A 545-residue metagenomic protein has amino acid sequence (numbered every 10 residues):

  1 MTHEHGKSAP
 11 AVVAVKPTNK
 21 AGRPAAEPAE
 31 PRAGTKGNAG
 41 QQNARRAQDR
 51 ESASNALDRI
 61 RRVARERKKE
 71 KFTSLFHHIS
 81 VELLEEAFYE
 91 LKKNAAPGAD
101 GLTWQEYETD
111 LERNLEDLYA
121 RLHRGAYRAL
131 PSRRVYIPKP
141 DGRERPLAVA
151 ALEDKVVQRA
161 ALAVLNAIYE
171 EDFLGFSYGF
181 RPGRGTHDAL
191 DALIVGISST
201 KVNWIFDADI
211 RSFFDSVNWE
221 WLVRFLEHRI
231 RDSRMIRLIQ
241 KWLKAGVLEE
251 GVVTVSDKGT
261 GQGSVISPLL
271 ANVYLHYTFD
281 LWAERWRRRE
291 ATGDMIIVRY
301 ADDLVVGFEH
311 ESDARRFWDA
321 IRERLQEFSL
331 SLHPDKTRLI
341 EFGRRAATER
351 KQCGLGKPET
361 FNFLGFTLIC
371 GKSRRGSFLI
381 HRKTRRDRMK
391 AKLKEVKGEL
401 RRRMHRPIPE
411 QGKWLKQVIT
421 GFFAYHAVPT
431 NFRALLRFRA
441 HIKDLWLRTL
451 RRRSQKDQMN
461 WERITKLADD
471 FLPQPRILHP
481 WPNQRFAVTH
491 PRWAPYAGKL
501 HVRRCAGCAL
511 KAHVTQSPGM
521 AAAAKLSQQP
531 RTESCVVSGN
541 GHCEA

Functional and structural regions predicted by a protein language model:
M1-A545: Non-catalytic terminal/accessory segments
